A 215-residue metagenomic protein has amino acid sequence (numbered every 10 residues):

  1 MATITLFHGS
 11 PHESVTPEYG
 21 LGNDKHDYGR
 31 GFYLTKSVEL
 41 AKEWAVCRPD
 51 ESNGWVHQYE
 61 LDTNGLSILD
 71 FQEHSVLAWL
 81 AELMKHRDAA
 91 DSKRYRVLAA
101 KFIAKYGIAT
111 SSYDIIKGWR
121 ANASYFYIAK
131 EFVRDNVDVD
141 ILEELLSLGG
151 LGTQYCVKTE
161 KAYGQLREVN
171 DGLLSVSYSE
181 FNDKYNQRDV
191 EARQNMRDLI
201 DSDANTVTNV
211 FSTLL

Functional and structural regions predicted by a protein language model:
M1-D27, V46, H57, F211-L215: ADP-ribose/NAD+-binding catalytic cleft of ART/PARP-like enzymes
A2, H26, C47-S52, T63-L215: Conserved NAD+-utilizing ADP-ribose enzyme module
I4-H8, F32-Y33, V56-Q58, Q154-V157: Ordered hydrophobic segments in well-structured contexts
P11, V38, T63-G65: Short, flexible loop/turn elements at secondary-structure junctions
N23-R48: Extended catalytic/binding region for NAD+/ADP-ribose chemistry, centered on the ART fold
K36-E39, G54, S124: Short, well-structured alpha-helical interface segments that form or flank functional binding sites
K42, S52, H57-L61: Short, well-structured hydrophobic secondary-structure segments
